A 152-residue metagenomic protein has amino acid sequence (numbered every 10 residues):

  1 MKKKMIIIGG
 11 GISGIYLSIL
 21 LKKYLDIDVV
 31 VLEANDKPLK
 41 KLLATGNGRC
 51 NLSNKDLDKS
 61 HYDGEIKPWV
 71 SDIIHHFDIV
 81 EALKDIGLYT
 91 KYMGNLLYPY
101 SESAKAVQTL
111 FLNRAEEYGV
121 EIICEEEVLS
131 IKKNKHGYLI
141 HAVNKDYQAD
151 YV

Functional and structural regions predicted by a protein language model:
M1-S13, V30: Beta1/beta-strand and adjacent pyrophosphate-binding region of the FAD-binding site in flavoprotein oxidoreductases
I6-I8, L32, V128, Y147-V152: Short hydrophobic core segments
I8, K22-N47: Glycine-rich FAD pyrophosphate-binding loop
I19, K23, N113: Short, well-ordered alpha-helices that flank and scaffold nucleotide-derived cofactor binding pockets
G46-G94: Glycine-rich active-site loop/strand segments that organize a redox cofactor
P68-F77, G94-N113, I123: Short beta-strand to alpha-helix junction loop
Y118-I123, K145-Q148: Glycine-rich phosphate-binding loop signature in dinucleotide/nucleotide-binding domains
C124-G137: A conserved short coil-to-beta-strand element within the FAD-binding core of flavoproteins
